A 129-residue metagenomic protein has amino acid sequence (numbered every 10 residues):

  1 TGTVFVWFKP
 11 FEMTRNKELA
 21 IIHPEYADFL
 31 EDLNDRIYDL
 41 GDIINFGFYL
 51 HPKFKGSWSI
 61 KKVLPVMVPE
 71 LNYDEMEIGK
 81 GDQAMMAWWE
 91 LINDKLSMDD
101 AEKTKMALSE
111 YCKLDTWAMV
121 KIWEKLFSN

Functional and structural regions predicted by a protein language model:
T1-M85: Conserved DEDDh/DEDDy metal-dependent 3′-5′ exonuclease domain
V63-N129: Acidic, Mg2+-coordinating catalytic module of metal-dependent nucleases/exonucleases that use a two-metal-ion mechanism
